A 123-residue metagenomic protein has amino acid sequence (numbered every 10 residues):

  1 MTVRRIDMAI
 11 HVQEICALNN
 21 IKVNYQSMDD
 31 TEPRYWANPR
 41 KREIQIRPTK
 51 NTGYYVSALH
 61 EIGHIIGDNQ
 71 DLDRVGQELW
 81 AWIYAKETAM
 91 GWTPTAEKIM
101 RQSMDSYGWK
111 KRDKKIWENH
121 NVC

Functional and structural regions predicted by a protein language model:
M1-N19: Extended low-complexity intrinsically disordered regions
V3, I15, T49-K50, M90-C123: Long, well-structured alpha-helical subdomains associated with metal-dependent extracellular/ecto-lumenal hydrolases
Q13-L18, K22-Q45, T52: Catalytic zinc-binding patch centered on the HExxH motif and its immediate surroundings that defines zinc-dependent
P33-A37, N69, K98-R101, C123: Anionic, Ser/Thr-rich low-complexity intrinsically disordered regions
V56-N69: Active-site recognition of the HExxH zinc-binding catalytic motif
D71-D73: Short histidine/acidic/glycine/proline-rich micro-motifs that form metal- and phosphate-coordinating active-site loops
V75-M90: An active-site-proximal "capping" alpha-helix that borders the catalytic cofactor pocket
